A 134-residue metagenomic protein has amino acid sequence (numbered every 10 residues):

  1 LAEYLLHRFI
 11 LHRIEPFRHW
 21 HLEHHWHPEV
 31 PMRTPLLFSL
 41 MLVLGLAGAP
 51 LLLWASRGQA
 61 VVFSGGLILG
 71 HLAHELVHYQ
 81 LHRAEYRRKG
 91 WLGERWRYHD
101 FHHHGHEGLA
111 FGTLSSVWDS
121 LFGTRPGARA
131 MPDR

Functional and structural regions predicted by a protein language model:
L1-L11, L67-A84: Transmembrane alpha-helical segments that form the membrane-embedded catalytic/substrate-channel core of multi-pass
E3, F17-H21, H74, R95-Y98: A composition/secondary-structure signal for short, hydrophobic, low-basic-content segments with alpha-helix propensity
H7, H21-H25, H78, H82 (+1 more regions): Histidine-centered divalent metal-coordination motifs
R8-E15, V61: Hydrophobic alpha-helical transmembrane segments
P16, R33-T34, G58-A60, R87 (+1 more regions): Membrane-helix interface segments
F17-L44: Juxtamembrane helix-capping/reentrant segments at transmembrane boundaries
A49-V62: Helix-coil boundary and interhelical linker segments in multi-pass alpha-helical membrane proteins
R83-R134: Membrane-proximal soluble regions of multi-pass membrane proteins
